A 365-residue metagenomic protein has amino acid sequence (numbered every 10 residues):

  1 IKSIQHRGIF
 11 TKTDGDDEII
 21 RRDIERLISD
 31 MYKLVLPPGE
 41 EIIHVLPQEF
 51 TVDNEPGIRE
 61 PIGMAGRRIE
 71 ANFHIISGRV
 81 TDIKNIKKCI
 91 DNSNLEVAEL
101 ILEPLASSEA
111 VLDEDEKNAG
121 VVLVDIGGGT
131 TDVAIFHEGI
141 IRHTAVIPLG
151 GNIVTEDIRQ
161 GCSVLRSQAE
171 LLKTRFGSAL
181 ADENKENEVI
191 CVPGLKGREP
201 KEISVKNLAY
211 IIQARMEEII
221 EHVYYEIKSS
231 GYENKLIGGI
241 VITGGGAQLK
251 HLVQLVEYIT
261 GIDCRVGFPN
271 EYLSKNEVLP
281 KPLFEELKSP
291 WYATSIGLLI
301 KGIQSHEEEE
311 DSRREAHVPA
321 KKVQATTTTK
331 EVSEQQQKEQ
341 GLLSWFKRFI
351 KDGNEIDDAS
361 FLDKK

Functional and structural regions predicted by a protein language model:
I1-L123, L165-R166, L171-L208, E233 (+1 more regions): Nucleotide/phosphate-binding catalytic cleft detector across ATP-hydrolyzing and phosphate-transferring enzymes
G78, L102-A106, E138, V146-I147 (+2 more regions): Short, ordered loop/turn segments at secondary-structure junctions
G78-R79, G177-L180, K235-I262: Glycine-rich phosphate-binding loops at beta-strand->alpha-helix junctions
L112-H143, I158, L298: Gly/Thr-rich phosphate-binding beta-strand-loop-beta motif of the actin/hexokinase/Hsp70
R142-H143, E156, S204-L208, E277-E286: Short beta-alpha connecting loops at secondary-structure transitions that line or flank enzyme active sites
P148-L172: A conserved active-site cap/scaffold subdomain adjacent to cofactor or substrate pockets
I220, Y224-G238: Phosphate/pyrophosphate-binding loops at sites that engage ATP/ADP/AMP, CoA/4′-phosphopantetheine, polyphosphate
G267-A320: Glycine-rich phosphate-binding/hydrolytic loop that grips phosphoryl groups
